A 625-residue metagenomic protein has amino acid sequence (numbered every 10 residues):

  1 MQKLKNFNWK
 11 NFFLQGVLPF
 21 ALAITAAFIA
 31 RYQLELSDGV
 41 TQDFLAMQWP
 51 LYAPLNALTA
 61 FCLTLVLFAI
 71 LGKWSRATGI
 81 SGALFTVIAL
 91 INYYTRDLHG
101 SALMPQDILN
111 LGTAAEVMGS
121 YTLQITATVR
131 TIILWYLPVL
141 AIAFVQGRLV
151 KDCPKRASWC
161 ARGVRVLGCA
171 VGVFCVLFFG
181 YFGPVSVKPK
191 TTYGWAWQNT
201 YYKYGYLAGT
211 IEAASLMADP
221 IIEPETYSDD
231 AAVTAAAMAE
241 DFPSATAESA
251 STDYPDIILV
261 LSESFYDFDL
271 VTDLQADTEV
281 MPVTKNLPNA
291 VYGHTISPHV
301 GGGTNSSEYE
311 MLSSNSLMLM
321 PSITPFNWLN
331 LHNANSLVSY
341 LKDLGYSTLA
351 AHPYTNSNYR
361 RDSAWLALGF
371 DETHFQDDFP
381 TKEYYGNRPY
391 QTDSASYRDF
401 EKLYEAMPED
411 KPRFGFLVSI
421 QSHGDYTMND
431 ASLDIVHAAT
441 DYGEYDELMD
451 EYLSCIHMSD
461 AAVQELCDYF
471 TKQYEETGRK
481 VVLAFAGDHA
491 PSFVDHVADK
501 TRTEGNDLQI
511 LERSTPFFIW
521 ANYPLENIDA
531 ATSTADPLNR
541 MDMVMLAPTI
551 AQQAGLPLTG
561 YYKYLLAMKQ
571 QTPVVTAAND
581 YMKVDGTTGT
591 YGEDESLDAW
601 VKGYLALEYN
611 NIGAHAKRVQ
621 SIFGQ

Functional and structural regions predicted by a protein language model:
Q2-Y202: Transmembrane and membrane-interface helices of multi-pass, inner-membrane envelope-modifying transferases
N11, T191, G205, S336 (+1 more regions): Serine-centered coil/turn micro-motif
W49, H99, L103-Q106, W197-A213 (+3 more regions): Membrane-interface micro-motifs in multi-pass membrane enzymes
N92-N110, T126, E225-T234, S336 (+3 more regions): A diffuse structural propensity rather than consistent per-protein peaks
H99, D107-G119, T210-P220, A232-P243 (+1 more regions): Short alpha-helical interface patches
G119-T122, A127, M238-A250, D273: Membrane-proximal soluble helical/coiled-coil segments that couple transmembrane anchors to catalytic or regulatory
F178-L259: Membrane-interface segments at or immediately adjacent to transmembrane helices that form the boundary between
P243-A250, P255, L261-S262, D267-Q625: Solvent-exposed soluble domains appended to multi-pass membrane proteins
